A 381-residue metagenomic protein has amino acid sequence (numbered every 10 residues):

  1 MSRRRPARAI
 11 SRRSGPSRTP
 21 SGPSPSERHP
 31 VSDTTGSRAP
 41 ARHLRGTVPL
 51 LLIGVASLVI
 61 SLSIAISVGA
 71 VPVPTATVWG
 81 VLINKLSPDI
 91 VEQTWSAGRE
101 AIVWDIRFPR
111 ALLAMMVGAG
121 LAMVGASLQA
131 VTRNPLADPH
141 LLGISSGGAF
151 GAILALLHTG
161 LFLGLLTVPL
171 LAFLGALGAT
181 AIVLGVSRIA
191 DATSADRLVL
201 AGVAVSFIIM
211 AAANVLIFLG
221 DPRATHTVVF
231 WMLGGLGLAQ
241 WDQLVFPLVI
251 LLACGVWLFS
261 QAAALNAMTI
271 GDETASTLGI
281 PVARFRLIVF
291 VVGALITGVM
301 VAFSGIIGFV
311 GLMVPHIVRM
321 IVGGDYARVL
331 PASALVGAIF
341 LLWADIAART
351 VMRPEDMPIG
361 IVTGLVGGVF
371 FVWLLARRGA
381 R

Functional and structural regions predicted by a protein language model:
R8-R381: Alpha-helical transmembrane segments in inner-membrane proteins
